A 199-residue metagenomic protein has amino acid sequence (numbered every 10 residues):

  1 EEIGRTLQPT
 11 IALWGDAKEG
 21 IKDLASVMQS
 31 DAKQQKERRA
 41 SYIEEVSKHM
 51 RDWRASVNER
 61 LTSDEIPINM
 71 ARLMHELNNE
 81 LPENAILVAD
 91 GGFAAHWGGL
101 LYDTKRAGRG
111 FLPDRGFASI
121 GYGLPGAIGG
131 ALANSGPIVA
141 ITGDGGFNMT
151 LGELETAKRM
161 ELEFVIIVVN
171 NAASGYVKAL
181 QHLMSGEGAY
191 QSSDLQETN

Functional and structural regions predicted by a protein language model:
G4-T6, A12-W14, K18-D31, W97-N199: Thiamine diphosphate
I11, G15, K33, E37 (+1 more regions): Generic amphipathic alpha-helical segments used as scaffolds and interaction surfaces in large, multi-domain proteins
D31-H49: Flexible, glycine/charged-enriched surface loops at secondary-structure junctions
I43-V46, M50, L180-Q181, L195: Generic hydrophobic, helix-prone segments enriched in Leu/Val/Ile
S47-S135: Active-site diphosphate/adenylate-binding microenvironment
